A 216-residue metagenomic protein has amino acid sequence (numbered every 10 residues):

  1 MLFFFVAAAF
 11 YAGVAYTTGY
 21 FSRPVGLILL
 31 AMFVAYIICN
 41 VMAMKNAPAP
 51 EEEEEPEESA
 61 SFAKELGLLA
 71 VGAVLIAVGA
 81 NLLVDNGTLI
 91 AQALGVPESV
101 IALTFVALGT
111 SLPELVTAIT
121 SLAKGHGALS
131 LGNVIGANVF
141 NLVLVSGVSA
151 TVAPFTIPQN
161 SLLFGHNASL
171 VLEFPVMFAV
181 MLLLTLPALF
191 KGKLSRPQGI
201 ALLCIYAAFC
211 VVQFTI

Functional and structural regions predicted by a protein language model:
M1-I216: Hydrophobic alpha-helical segments, chiefly the membrane-spanning helices and signal/signal-anchor peptides
